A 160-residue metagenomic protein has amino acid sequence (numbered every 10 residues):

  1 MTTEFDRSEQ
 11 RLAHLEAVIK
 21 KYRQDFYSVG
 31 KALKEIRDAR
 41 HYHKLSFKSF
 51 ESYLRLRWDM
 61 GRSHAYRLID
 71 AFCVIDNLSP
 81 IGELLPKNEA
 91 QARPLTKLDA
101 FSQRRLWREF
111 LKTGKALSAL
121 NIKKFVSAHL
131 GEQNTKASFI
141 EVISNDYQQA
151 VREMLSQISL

Functional and structural regions predicted by a protein language model:
M1-S28, K136-S138, R152: Short, charged, low-complexity amphipathic alpha-helix
D6, Y27, H43, K48-E51 (+5 more regions): Compositionally biased, low-structure terminal segments
K20-L98: Short, Lys/Arg-enriched phosphate-binding patches
I75-L160: Amphipathic alpha-helical oligomerization/scaffolding segments
